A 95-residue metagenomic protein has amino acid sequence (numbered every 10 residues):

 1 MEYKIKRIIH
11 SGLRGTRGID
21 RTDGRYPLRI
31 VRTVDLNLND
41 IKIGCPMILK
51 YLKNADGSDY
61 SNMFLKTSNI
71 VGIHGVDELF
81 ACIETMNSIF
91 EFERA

Functional and structural regions predicted by a protein language model:
M1-V76: N-terminal non-globular leader segments, chiefly Sec-dependent signal peptides
L65-A95: Short, compact, well-ordered microdomains
